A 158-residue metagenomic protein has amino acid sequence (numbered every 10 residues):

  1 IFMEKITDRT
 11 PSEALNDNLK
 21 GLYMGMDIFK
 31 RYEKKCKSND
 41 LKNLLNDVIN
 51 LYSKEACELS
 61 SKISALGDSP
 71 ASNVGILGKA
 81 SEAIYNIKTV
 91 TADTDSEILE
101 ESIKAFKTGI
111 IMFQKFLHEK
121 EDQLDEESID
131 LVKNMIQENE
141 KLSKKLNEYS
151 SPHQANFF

Functional and structural regions predicted by a protein language model:
E4-C36, E97-D122: Alpha-helical bundle segments that constitute or directly flank the non-heme di-iron/ferroxidase center
K5, N43, N50, P70-I87 (+2 more regions): Charge-rich, acidic-biased intrinsically disordered regions
T10-N18, N39-E58, D95-S102, D125-E138: Alpha-helical scaffold segments that form or flank carboxylate-/histidine-based iron centers
N18, G25, Y32, E55 (+6 more regions): Amphipathic alpha-helices that form helix-helix packing interfaces
Y32-C36, L66, I87, T91 (+2 more regions): Secondary-structure edge/capping motif, primarily at the C-terminal ends of alpha-helices and the immediately following
D40-L77, L146-S150: Conserved alpha-helical segments that form or flank metal/cofactor-binding pockets of metalloenzymes
C57, S61-E97, K104-I111: Carboxylate-rich helix-loop segments that flank metal/cofactor sites and access channels in metalloenzymes
A105-F158: Preference for long, well-ordered alpha-helical segments
